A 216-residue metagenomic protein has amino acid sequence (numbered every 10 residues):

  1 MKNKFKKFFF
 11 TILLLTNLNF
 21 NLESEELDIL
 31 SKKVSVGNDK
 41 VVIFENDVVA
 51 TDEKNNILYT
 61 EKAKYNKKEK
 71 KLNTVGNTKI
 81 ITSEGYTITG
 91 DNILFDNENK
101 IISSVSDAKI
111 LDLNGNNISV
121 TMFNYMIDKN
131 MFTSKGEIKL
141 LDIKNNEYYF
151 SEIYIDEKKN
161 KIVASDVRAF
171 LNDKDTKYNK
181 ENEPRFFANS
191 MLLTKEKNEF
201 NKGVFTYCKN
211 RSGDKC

Functional and structural regions predicted by a protein language model:
K2-S24, I93: Classical Sec-dependent N-terminal signal peptides that target proteins to the secretory pathway
L22-C216: Structural signature for solvent-exposed beta-strand/loop edge elements and short helix-capping sites, enriched
